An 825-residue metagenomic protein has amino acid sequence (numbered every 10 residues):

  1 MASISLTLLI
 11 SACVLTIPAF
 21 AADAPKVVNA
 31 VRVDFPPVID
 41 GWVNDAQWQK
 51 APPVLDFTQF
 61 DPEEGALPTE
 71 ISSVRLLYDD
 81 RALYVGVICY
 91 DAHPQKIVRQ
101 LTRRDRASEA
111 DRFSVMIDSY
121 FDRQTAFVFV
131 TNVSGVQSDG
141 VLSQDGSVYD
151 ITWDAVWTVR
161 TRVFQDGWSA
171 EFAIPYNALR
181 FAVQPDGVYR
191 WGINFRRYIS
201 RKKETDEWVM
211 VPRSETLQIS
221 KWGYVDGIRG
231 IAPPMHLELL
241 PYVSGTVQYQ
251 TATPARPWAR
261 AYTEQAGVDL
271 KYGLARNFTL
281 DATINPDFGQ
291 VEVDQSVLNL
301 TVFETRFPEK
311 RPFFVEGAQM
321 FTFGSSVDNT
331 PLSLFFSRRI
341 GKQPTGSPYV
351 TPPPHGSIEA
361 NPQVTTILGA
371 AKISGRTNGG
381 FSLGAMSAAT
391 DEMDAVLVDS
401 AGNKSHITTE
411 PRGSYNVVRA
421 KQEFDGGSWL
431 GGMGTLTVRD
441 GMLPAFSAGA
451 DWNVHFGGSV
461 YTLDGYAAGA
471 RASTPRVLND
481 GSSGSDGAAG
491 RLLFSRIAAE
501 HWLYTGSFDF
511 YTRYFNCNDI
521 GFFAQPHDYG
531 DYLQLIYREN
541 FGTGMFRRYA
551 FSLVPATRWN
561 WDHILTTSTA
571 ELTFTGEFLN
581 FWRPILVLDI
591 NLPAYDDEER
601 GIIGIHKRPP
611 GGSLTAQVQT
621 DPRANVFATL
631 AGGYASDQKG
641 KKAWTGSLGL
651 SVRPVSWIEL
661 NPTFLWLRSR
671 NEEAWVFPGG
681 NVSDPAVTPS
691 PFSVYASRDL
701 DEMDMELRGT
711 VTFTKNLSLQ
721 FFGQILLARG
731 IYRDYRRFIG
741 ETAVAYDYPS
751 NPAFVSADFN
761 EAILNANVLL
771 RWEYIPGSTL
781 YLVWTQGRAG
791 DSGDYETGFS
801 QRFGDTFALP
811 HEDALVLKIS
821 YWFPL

Functional and structural regions predicted by a protein language model:
S3-P18: Bacterial N-terminal signal peptides
A21-E423, G431-G432, M442, L809-E812: Structural preference for beta-rich elements and adjacent junctions enriched in aromatics
R81-L83, T125, W168, G187-W191 (+14 more regions): Outer-envelope beta-barrel architecture signal
Y84-G86, S169-A173, L240, T279-T283 (+15 more regions): Structured core elements
P212-A232, M393-G458, R496-A499, W582-N625: Outer-membrane beta-barrel transmembrane domain signature of Gram-negative proteins, especially the mid-to-C-terminal
P233-D281, Y415-T474, F541, Y549-P555 (+3 more regions): Surface-exposed extracellular loop regions of Gram-negative outer-membrane beta-barrel proteins
P257-W258, T301, N361, K404-P411 (+6 more regions): Alpha-helix capping and helix-loop boundary segments enriched in small/acidic/polar residues
T366, G458, A468-L825: Exposed, low-structure sequence patches enriched in small/polar residues
